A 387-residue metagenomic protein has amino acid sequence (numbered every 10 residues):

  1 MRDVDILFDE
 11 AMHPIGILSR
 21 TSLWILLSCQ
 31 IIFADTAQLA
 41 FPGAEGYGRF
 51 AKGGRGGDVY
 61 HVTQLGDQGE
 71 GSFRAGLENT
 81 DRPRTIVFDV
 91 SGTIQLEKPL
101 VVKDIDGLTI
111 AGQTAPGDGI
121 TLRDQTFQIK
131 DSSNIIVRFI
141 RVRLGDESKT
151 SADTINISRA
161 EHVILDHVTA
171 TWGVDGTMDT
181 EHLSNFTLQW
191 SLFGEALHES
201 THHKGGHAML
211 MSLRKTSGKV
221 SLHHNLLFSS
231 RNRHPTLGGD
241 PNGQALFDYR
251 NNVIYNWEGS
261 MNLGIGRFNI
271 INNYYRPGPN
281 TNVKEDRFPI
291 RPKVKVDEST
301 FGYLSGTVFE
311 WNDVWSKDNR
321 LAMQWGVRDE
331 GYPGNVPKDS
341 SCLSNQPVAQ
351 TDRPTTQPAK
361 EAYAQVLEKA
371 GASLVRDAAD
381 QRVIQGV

Functional and structural regions predicted by a protein language model:
M1-L18: N-terminal secretory signal peptides that target proteins for export/translocation
R20-Q30: Bacterial N-terminal signal peptides
A34-T36: Boundary at the C-terminal end of the N-terminal hydrophobic targeting segment
L39-I86: Acidic Gly/Asp/Thr-rich repetitive segments characteristic of extracellular carbohydrate-active and adhesion proteins
R74-R82, I94-A111, D118-R138, L144-E161 (+1 more regions): Extracellular beta-strand-rich solenoid/capping regions of secreted or surface-exposed proteins that bind or remodel
G107, A111-G112, S133-L144, R159-W172 (+5 more regions): Right-handed parallel beta-helix
T126, T154, T177, E199-S200 (+5 more regions): Structural detector of coil-to-beta-strand junctions
D240-V387: Extracellular beta-rich repeat passengers
